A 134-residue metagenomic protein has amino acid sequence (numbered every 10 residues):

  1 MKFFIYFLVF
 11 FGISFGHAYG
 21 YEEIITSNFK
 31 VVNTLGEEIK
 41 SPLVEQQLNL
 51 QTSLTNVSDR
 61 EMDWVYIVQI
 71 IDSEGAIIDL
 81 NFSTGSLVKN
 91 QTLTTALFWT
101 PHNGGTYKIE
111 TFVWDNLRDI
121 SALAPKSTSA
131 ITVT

Functional and structural regions predicted by a protein language model:
G20-V44: Short, compositionally biased P/S/T/A/G/V-rich stretches that sit at domain boundaries
Q46-L50: Structural beta-strand segments of beta-rich domains
N56-D63: A short beta-turn/strand-edge loop motif at beta-sheet boundaries
D63-V65, I71-S83: Short beta-strand and strand-turn-strand segments in soluble, beta-rich domains
T84-L93: Short proline/glycine- and polar residue-rich coil/turn motifs
A96-G104: Short, hydrophobic beta-strand segments
I120-T134: Short beta-strand elements
